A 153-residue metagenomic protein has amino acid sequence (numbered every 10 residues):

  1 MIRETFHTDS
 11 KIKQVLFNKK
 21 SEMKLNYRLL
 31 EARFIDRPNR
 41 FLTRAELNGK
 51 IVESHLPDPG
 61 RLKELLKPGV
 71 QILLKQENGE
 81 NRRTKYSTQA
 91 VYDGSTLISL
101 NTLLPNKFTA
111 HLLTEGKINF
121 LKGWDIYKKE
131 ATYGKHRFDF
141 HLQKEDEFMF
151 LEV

Functional and structural regions predicted by a protein language model:
H7-D9, N18: Intrinsic-disorder-associated, low-complexity terminal segments enriched in Asp/Asn/His/Tyr and depleted of Lys/Arg
Y27-D36: Structural detector for short beta-strands of small beta-barrel domains
R28, D93-N101, L121-V153: Active-site metal-binding core of divalent-cation-utilizing nuclease and nuclease-like domains
D36, Q76-N81: Short, charged beta-turn/beta-strand-edge "cap" motif at the junction between a beta-strand and an adjacent loop
R40-R44: Short aromatic-glycine-enriched beta-strand elements
I51-E64: Beta-strand/loop nucleic-acid-binding surfaces
R61-L73: Short nucleic-acid-contacting surface segments enriched for D/E, G, S/T with interspersed K/R
R82-G94: OB-fold/S1-family single-stranded nucleic acid-binding modules
